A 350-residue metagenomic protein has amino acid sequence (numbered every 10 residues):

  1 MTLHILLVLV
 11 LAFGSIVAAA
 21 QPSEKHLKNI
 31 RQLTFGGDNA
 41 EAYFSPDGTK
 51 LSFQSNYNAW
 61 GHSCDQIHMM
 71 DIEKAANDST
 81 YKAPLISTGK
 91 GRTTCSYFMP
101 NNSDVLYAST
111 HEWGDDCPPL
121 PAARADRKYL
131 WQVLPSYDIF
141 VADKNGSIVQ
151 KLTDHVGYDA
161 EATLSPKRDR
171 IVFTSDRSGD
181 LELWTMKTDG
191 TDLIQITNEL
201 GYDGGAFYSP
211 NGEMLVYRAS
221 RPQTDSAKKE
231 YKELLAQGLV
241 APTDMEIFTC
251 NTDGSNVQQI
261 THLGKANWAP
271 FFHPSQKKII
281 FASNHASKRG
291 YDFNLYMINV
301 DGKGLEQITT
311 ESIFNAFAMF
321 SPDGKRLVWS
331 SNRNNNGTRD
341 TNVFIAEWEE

Functional and structural regions predicted by a protein language model:
T2-L9: Sec-dependent signal peptide recognition, specifically the positively charged N-region followed immediately by
V10-A19: Hydrophobic h-region of N-terminal signal peptides that target proteins for export in Gram-negative bacteria
A20-D38, M70-R92, A142-Y158, M186-Y202 (+4 more regions): Multi-bladed beta-propeller domains
F35-D38, Q54-I67, S87-T93, A108-D138 (+8 more regions): A flexible loop/linker signature enriched in serine peptidases of the S9 family
A40-E73, S79: N-terminal, post-signal-peptide region of Sec/Tat-exported proteins
P46-D47, P100-N101, P166-K167, P210-N211 (+2 more regions): Residue-level detector of Asp-centered blade-edge/turn motifs that repeat once per structural unit in beta-propeller
L51-S52, V105, I171-V172, L215 (+2 more regions): Hydrophobic beta-strand positions that form the internal "hydrophobic ladder" of WD40/Gbeta-like beta-propeller blades
